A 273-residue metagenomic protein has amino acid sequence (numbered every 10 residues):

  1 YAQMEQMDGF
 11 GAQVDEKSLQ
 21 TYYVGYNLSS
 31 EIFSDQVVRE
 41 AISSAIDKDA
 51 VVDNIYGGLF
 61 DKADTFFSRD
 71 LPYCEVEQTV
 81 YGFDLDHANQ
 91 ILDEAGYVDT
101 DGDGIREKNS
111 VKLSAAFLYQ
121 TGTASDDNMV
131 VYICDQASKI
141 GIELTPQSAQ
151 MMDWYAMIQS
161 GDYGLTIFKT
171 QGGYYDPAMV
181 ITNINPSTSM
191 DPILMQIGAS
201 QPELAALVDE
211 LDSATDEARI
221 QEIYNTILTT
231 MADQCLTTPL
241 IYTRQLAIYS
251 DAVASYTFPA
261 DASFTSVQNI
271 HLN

Functional and structural regions predicted by a protein language model:
Y1, V38-R39, V51, A88 (+2 more regions): Short, hydrophobic alpha-helical packing/hinge segments within bilobed ligand-binding/sensory domains
Y1-M7, G172-P177: A ligand-binding cleft/hinge motif common to bilobed small-molecule-binding domains
M4-S18, G25-Q36, Y73-Q90, T100-K112 (+3 more regions): Short, solvent-exposed loop/beta-turn-alpha elements that line the ligand-binding surface or hinge of extracytoplasmic
Q13, S34-D135, T226: Append "and occasionally in soluble cytosolic enzymes with long acidic Gly/Pro-rich linkers
L19-T21, K62, C235: Extracytoplasmic
D53, A95-Y119, T166-K169, A214-S250: Bilobed periplasmic-binding protein-like "clamshell/Venus-flytrap" ligand-binding domains
S138-S187: Periplasmic binding protein-like
